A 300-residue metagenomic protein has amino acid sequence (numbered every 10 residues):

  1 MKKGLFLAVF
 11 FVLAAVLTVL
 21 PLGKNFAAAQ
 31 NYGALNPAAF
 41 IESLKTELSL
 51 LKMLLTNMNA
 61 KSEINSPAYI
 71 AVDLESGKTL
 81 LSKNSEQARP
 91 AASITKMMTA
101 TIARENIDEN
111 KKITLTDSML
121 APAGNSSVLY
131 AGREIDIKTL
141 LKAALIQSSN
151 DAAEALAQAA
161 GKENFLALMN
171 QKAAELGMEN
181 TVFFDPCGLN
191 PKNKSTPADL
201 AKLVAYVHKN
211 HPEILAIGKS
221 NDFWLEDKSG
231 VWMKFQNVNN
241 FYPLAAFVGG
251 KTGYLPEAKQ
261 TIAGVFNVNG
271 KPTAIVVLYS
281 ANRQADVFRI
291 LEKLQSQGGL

Functional and structural regions predicted by a protein language model:
M1-A68, E292-L300: N-terminal secretory targeting signals
N25-A28, N57-A68, G161-L300: Penicillin-recognizing serine hydrolase domain
A27-Y32, L50-A198, A205-K209, V268: Active-site-adjacent loops and short helices of periplasmic peptidoglycan-processing enzymes
